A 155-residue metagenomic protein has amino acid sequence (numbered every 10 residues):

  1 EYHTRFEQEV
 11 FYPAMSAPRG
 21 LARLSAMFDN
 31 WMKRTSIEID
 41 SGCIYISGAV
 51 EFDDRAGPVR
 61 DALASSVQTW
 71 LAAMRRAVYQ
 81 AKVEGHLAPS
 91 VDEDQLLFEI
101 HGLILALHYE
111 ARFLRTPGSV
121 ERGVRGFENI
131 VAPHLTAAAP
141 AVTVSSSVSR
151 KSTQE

Functional and structural regions predicted by a protein language model:
E1-E7: Short, basic, alpha-helical segments at the C-terminal edge of helix-turn-helix-like DNA-binding modules
H3, R60-L71, L97: Amphipathic, non-transmembrane alpha-helical scaffold segments
Q8-S41, E93-I100: Hydrophobic alpha-helical connector segments
V10-A14, L107-R112: Short amphipathic alpha-helical interaction patches enriched in hydrophobic/aromatic residues with interspersed Lys/Arg
A22-R23, I37-P58: Amphipathic alpha-helical segments used for helix-helix packing
S25-T35, Q68-E84, D94, L103 (+1 more regions): C-terminal peripheral helix-coil segments that are non-catalytic and often amphipathic
